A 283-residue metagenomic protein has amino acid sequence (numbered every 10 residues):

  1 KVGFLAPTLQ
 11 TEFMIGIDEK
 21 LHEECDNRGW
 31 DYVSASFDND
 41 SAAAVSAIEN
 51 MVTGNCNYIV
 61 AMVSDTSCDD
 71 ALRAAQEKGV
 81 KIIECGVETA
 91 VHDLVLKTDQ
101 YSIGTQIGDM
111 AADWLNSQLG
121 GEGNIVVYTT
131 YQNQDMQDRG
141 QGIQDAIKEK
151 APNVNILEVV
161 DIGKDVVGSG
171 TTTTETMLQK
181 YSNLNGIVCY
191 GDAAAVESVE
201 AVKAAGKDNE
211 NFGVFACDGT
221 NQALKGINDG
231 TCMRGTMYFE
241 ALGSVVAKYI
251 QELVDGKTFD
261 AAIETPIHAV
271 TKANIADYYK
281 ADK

Functional and structural regions predicted by a protein language model:
K1-K283: A residue-level marker of the well-folded mature domains of exported/periplasmic proteins
